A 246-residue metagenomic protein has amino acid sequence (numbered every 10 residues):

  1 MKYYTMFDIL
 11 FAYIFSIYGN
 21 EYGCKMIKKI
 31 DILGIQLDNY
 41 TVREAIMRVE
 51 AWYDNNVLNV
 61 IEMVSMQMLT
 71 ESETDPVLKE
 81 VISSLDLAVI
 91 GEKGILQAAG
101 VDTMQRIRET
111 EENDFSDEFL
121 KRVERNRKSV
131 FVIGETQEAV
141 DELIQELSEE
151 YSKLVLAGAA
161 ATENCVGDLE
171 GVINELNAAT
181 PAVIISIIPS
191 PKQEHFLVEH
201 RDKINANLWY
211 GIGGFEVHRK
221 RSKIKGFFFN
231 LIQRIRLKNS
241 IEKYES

Functional and structural regions predicted by a protein language model:
Y4-T5, I9-K25: Short, Lys/Arg-enriched N-terminal segments with co-localized hydrophobic residues within the first ~10-30 amino acids
Y22-R108: N-terminal nucleotide/polyanion-binding subdomain common to many enzyme families
M66-M68, I188-K192, F215: Short glycine-rich anion-binding loops that position phosphate/pyrophosphate groups of nucleotides and phosphorylated
L78-S84, E194-E216: A short, gly/pro- and small-residue-rich
I95-L169, E175, A179: Conserved beta-alpha
I95-Q97, K192-Q193, F215-R219: Short gly/pro/ser/thr-enriched loop/turn and capping motifs at secondary-structure boundaries
E163-V166, N205-R234: Short, flexible loop segments at boundaries between secondary-structure elements
L176, T180-S190, A206: Proline-aspartate-enriched helix->loop->beta-strand connector
